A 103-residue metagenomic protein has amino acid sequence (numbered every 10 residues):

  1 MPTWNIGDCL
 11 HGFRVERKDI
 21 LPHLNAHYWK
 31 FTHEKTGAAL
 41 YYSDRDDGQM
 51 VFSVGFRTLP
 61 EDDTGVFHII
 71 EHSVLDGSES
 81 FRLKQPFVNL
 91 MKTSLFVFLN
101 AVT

Functional and structural regions predicted by a protein language model:
M1-D47: N- or domain-start disorder-to-order transition segments that initiate the globular core
A26, D44-T103: M16/MPP (pitrilysin/insulinase) zinc-metallopeptidase core fold and M16-derived inactive scaffolds
